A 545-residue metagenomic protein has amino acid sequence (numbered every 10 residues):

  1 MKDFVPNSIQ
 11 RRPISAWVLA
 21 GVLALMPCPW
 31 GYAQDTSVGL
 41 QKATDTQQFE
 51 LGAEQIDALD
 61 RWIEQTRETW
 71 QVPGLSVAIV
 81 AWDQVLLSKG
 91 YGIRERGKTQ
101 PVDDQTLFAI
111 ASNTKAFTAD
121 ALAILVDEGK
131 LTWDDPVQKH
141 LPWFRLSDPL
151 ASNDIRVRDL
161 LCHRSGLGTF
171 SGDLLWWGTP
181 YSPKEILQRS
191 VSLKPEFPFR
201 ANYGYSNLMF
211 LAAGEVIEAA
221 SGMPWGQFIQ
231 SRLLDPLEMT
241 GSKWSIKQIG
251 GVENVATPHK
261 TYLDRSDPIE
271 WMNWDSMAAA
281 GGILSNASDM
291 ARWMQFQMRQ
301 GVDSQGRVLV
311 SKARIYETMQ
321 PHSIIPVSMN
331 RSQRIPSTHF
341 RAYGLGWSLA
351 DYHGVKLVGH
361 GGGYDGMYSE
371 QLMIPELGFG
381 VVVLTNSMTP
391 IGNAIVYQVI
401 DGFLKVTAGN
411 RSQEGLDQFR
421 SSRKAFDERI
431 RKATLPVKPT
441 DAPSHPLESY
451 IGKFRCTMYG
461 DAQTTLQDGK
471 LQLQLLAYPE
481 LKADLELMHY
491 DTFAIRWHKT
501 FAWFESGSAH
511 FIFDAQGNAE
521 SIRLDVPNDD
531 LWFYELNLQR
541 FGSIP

Functional and structural regions predicted by a protein language model:
M1-R11: N-terminal secretory signal peptides that target proteins for export/translocation
W17-P29: Bacterial N-terminal signal peptides
Q34-K89, E218-S231, D235, T261 (+1 more regions): Catalytic loop of the DD-peptidase/beta-lactamase superfamily, centered on the K-T-G motif and neighboring
F49-I110, K130-D134, K139-H140, L146-S147 (+3 more regions): Short, conserved catalytic-motif segment at the N-terminal edge
A58, G74, R96, D104 (+8 more regions): Active-site helix/loop module of the DD-peptidase/beta-lactamase fold, centered on the serine-lysine SxxK catalytic
S112-T114, G204-N207: Catalytic nucleophile serine of serine hydrolases, specifically the conserved "nucleophile elbow" pentapeptide
T118: Active/ligand-binding-proximal structured segments within catalytic/core domains that scaffold catalytic residues
R156, L208-M209: Mid-domain, small-residue-enriched loop/turn segments at the edges of structured enzyme/sensor domains
